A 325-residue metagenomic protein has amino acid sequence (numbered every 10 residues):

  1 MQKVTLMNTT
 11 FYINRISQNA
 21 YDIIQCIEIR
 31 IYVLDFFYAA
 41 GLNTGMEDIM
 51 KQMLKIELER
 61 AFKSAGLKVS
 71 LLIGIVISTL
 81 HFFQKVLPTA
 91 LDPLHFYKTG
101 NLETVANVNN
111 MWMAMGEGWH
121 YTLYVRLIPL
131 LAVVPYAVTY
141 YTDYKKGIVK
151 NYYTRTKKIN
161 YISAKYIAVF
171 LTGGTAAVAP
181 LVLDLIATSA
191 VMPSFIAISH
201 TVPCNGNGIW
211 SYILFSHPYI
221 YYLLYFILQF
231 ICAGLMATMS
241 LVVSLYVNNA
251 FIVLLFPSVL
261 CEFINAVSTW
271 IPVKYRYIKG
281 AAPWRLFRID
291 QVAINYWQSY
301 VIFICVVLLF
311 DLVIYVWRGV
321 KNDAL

Functional and structural regions predicted by a protein language model:
Q2-S17, Q25-C26, L34-D35: Intrinsically disordered, low-complexity segments enriched in serine/proline and basic residues
D35, K51, G66-I75, A132 (+2 more regions): Alpha-helical transmembrane segments of multi-pass membrane transporters/translocases
L42-G74: Aromatic- and glycine-rich beta-strand/loop motifs that create alpha-glucan
A65-G66, K157-I159, S163, N249-I252 (+1 more regions): Membrane-helix interface segments
S70-I75, A250-I264: Central hydrophobic cores of alpha-helical transmembrane segments in multi-pass integral membrane proteins
G74-V138, I167-A237, L241, L245 (+1 more regions): Secretory targeting signals
T139-T172: Helix-loop-helix units of permease transmembrane domains in multi-pass membrane transporters, especially ABC
V191-A197, T269-K279: Extracellular/periplasmic helix-loop junction at the C-terminal end of a transmembrane helix in multi-pass membrane
